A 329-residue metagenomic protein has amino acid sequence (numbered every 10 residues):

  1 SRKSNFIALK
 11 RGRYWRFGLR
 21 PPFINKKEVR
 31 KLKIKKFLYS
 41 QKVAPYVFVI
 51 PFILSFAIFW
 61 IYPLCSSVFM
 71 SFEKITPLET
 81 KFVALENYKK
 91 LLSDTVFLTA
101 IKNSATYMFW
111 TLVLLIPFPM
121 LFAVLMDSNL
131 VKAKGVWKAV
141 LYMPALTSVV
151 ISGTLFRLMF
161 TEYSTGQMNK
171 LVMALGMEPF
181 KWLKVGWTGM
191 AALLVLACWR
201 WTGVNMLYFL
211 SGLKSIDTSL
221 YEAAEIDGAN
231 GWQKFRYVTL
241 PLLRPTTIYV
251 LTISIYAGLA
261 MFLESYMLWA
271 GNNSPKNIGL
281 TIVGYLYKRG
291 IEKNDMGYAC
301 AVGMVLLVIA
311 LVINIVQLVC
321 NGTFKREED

Functional and structural regions predicted by a protein language model:
R2-L9: Extreme N-terminal basic, low-complexity initiation segments that serve as generic localization/processing leaders
P21-Y39: Short, Lys/Arg-rich, polar N-terminal cytosolic tail immediately upstream of the first transmembrane signal-anchor
K35-F37, Q41-D329: A structural signal for multi-pass alpha-helical bundles of membrane permease subunits that mediate small-molecule
